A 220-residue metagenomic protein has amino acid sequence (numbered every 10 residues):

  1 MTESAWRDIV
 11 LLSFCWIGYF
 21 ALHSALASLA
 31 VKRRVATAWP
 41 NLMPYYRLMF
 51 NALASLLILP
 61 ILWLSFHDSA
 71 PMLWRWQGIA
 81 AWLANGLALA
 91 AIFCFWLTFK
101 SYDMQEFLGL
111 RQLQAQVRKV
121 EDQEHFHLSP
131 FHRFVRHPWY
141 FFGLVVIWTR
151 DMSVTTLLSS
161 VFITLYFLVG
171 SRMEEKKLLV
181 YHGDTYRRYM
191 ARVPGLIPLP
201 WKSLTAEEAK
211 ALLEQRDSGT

Functional and structural regions predicted by a protein language model:
M1-E3, R34-A36, F66-Q77: Membrane-interface helix termini and inter-helical loops of multi-pass transporters
S4, D8-L22, E121-T220: Hydrophobic transmembrane alpha-helices
D8-G18, P44-I58: Alpha-helical transmembrane segments of integral membrane proteins, especially early/N-terminal helices
C15-S28, P60, A88-R111, S160-L179: Transmembrane alpha-helical segments that form the membrane-embedded catalytic/substrate-channel core of multi-pass
A30, L59-L73, L97-T98: Membrane-helix exit/interface motif
V35-L53, Q77-A80, A115-Q123: Juxtamembrane helix-capping/reentrant segments at transmembrane boundaries
N51-S65, A88-A91, R133-V146: Core segments of transmembrane alpha-helices that mediate helix-helix packing or line hydrophobic substrate/ligand
R75-A90: Interfacial segments of alpha-helical transmembrane regions
